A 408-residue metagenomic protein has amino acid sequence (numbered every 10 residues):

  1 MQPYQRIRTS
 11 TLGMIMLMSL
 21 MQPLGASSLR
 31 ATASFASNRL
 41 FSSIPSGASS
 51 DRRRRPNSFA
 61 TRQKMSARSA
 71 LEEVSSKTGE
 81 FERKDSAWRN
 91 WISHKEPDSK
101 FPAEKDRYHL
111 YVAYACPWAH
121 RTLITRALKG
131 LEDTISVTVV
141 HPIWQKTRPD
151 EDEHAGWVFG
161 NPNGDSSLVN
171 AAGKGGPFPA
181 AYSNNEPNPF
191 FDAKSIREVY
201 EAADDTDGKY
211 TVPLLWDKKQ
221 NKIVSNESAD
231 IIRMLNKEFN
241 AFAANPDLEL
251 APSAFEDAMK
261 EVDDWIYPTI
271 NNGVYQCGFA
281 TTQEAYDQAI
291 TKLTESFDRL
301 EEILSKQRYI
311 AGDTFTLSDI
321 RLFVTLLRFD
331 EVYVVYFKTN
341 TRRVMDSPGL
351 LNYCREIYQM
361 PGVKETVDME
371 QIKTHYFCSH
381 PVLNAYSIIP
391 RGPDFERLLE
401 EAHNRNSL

Functional and structural regions predicted by a protein language model:
Q2-R8, Q22-L24, R30-F35, R39-L408: C-terminal alpha-helical interaction module
S10-Q22: Cleavable N-terminal signal peptides of Sec/SRP-targeted secreted and luminal proteins
